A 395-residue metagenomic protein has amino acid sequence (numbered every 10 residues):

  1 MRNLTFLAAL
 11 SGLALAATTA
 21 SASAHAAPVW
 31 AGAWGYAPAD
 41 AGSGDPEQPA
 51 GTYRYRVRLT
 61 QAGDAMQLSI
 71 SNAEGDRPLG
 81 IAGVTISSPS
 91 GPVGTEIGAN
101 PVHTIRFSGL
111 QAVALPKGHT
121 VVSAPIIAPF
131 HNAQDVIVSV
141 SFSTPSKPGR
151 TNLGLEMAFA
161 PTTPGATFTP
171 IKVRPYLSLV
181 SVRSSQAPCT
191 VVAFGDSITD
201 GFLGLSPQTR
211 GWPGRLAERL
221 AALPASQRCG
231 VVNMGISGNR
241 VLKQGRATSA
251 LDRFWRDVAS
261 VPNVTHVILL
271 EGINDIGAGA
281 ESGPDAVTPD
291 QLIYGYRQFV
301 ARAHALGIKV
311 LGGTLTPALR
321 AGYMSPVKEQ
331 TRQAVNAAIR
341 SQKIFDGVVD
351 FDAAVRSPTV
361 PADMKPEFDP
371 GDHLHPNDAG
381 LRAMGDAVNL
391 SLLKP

Functional and structural regions predicted by a protein language model:
M1-A9: Bacterial N-terminal signal peptides that target proteins for export
A8-T18: Bacterial N-terminal signal peptides
A22-F194, L203-P207, A225: N-terminal secretory targeting modules
T190-G195, T199, G230-G235, T265-E271 (+3 more regions): Structural recognition of the beta-strand scaffold that forms the well-ordered cores of secreted hydrolase catalytic
G204, I236-Q291: Oxyanion-hole/transition-state-stabilizing segment in secreted/luminal serine hydrolases and related acyltransferases
Q208-G238, L251-D252, D257: Phosphate-binding active sites in nucleotide-utilizing proteins
G277, T316-P395: Catalytic His-Asp segment of secreted/periplasmic serine-dependent ester chemistry enzymes
Y296-H304: Surface-exposed amphipathic alpha-helices with a cationic face
